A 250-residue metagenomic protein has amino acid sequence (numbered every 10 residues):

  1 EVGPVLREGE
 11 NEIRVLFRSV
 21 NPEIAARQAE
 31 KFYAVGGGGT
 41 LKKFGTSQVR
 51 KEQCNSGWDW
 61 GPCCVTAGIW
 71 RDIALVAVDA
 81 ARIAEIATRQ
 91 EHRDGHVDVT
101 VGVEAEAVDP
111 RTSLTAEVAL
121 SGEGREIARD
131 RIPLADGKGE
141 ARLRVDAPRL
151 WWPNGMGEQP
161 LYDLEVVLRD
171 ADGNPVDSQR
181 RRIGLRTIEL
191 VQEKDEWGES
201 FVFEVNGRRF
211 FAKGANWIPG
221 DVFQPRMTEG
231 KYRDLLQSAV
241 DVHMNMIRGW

Functional and structural regions predicted by a protein language model:
E1-W250: Secreted/periplasmic carbohydrate-active enzymes, especially glycoside hydrolases
